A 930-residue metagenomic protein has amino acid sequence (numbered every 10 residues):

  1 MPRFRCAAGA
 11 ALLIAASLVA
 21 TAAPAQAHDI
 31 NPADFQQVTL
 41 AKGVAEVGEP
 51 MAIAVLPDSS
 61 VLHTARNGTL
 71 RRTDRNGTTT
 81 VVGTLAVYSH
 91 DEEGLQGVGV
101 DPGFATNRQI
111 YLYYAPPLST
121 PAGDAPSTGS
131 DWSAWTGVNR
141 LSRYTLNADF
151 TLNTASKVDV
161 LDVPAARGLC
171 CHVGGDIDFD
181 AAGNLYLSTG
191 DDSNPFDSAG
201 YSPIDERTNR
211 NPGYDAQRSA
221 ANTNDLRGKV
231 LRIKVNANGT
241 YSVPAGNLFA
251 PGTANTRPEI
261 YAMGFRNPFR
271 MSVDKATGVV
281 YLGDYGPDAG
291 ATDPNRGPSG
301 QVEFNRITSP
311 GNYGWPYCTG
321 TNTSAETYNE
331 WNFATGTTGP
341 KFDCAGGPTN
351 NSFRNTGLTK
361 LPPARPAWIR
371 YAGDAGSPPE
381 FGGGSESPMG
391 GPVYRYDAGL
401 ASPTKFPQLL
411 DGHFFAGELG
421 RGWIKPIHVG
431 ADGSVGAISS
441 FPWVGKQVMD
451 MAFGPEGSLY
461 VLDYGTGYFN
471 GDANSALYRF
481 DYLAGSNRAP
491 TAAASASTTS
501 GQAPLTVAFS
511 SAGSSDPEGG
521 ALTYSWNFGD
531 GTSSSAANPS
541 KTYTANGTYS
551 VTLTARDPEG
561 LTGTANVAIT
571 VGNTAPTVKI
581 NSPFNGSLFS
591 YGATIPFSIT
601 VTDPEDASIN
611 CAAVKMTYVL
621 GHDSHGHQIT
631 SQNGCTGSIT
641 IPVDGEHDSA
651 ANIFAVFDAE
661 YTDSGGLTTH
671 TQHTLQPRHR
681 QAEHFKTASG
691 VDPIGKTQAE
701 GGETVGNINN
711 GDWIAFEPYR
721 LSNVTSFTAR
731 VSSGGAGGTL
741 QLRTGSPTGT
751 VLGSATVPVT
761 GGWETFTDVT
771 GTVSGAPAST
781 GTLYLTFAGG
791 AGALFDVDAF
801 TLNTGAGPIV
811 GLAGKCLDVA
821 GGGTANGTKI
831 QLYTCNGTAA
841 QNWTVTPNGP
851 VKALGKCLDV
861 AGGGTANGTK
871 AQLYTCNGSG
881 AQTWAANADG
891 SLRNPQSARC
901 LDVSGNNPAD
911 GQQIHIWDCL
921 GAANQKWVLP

Functional and structural regions predicted by a protein language model:
M1-A27: Secretory targeting and sorting signals
I30, E93-L95, G103-A105, P117-L118 (+5 more regions): Beta-propeller domain segments
A125-T128, W132-D149, N153-D178: Asp-box/WD-like beta-propeller blade repeats and closely related beta-sheet repeat scaffolds
N487-T491, A575-V578: Proline-centered linker/hinge motifs at extracellular inter-domain junctions
Q502-V507, N538, T552-T554, E559 (+5 more regions): Extracytoplasmic
S510-E518, S598-D606, S732, A820-G822 (+2 more regions): Acidic, Ser/Thr
P517-Y524, S608-M616: Solvent-exposed loop segments of extracellular immunoglobulin-like
G805-T824, A839-T865, Q882-P908, K926-P930: Extracellular glycan-recognition/adhesion modules and their associated mucin-like linkers
